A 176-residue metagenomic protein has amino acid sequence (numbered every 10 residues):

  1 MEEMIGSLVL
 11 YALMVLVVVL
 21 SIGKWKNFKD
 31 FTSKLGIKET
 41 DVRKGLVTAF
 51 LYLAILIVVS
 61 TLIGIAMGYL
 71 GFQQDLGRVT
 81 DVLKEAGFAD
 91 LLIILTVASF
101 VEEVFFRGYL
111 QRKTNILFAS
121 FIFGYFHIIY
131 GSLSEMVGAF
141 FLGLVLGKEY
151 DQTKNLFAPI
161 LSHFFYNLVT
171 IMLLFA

Functional and structural regions predicted by a protein language model:
M1-D30, G36: Alpha-helical transmembrane segments in multi-pass membrane proteins
M1-G6, I65-Q74, M172-A176: Juxtamembrane/transmembrane-helix boundary motifs at the membrane-water interface
L10-V18, Y52-G64, E102, Y166 (+1 more regions): Alpha-helical transmembrane segments of multipass membrane proteins
K24-D30, T40-D41, N115, S132 (+1 more regions): Alpha-helix capping and helix-coil boundary motifs
K24-N27, V58, H127: Hydrophobic membrane-targeting signal helices
D30-A98: Juxtamembrane helix-loop-helix connectors linking adjacent transmembrane helices in multi-pass membrane enzymes
T61, L83, G87-A176: Transmembrane helix-loop-helix hairpins at the membrane interface of multi-pass integral membrane proteins
